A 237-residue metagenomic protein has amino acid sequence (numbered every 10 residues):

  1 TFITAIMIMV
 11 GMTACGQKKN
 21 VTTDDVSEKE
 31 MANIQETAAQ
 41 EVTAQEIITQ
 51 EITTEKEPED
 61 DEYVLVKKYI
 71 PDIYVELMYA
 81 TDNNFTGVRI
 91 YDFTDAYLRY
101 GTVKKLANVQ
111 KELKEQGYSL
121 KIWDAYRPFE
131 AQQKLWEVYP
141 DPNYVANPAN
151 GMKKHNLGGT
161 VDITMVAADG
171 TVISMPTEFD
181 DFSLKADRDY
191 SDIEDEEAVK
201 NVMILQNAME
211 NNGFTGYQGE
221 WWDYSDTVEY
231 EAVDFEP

Functional and structural regions predicted by a protein language model:
T1-K18: Sec-dependent N-terminal signal peptides of Gram-positive bacterial secreted proteins and lipoproteins
C15-W123, V138-P237: Extracytoplasmic cell-surface/polysaccharide-interacting catalytic and binding patches
S119-Q133: Secreted/periplasmic proteins that engage bacterial cell-wall peptidoglycan
